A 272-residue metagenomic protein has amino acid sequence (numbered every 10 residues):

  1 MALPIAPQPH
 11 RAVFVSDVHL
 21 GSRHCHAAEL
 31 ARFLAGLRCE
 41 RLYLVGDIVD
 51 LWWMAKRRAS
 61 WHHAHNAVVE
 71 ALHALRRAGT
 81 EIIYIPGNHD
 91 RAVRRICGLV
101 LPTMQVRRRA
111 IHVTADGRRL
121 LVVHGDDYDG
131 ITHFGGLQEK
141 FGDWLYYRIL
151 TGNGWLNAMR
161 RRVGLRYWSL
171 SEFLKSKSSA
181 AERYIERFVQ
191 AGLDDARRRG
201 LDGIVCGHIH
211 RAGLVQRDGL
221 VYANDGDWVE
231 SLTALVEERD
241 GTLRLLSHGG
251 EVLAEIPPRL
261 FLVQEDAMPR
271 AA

Functional and structural regions predicted by a protein language model:
A2-R11, S22-A115: Core catalytic region of metal-dependent phosphoesterases/phosphodiesterases, especially metallo-beta-lactamase-like
P7, V106, L170-D202, A212 (+2 more regions): Non-catalytic terminal accessory segments
R11-H19, M54-R57, F173-A180: Short, basic, glycine/proline-bearing loop/turn elements
A12-V15, Y43, I83, L120 (+1 more regions): Hydrophobic "anchor" residues on beta-strands that sit immediately upstream of conserved functional sites
D17, L42, D47, L72 (+5 more regions): Divalent metal-coordination and catalytic microenvironments
W53-A55, R94-I96, T132-H133, L214-Q216 (+2 more regions): Short glycine-/acidic-enriched loop or helix-start segments at secondary-structure transitions that form or flank
T103-R109, L121, D126, I131-F141 (+1 more regions): Conserved beta-sheet core of the metallophosphoesterase superfamily
V123-F188: Active-site-proximal loop/helix segment associated with metal-binding centers of metalloenzymes
